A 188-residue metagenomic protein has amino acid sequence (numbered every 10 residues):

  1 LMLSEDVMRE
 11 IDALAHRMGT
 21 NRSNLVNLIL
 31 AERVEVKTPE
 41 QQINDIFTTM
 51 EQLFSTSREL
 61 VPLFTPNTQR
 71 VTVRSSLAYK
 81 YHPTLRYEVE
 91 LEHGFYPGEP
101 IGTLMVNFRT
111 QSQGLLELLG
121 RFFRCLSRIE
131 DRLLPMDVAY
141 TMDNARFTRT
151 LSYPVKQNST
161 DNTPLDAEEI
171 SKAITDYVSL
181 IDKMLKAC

Functional and structural regions predicted by a protein language model:
L1-A15, L30: Short amphipathic alpha-helix starts
M18-Q42: Short, basic amphipathic alpha-helical segments that act as recognition/interaction helices in nucleic-acid-binding
N21, T72, R86, K172 (+1 more regions): Short, well-structured alpha-helical interface segments that form or flank functional binding sites
E35-T68: Short, positively charged interaction helices/loops
T48-R58, L104-L115: Short, charge-rich amphipathic segments
V61-Q111: Amphipathic, interaction-prone secondary-structure segments
F108-C188: Charged, low-complexity intrinsically disordered regulatory/assembly segments
